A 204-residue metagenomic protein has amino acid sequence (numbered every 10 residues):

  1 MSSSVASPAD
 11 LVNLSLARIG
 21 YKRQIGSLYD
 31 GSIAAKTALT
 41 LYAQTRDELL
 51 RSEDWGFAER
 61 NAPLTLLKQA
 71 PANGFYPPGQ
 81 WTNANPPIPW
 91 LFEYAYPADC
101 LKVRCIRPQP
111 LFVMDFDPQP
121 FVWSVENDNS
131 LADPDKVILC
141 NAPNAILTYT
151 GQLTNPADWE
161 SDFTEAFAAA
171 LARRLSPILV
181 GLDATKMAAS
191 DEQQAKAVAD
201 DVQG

Functional and structural regions predicted by a protein language model:
M1-G204: Glycine-enriched, solvent-exposed interface loops adjoining structured elements
